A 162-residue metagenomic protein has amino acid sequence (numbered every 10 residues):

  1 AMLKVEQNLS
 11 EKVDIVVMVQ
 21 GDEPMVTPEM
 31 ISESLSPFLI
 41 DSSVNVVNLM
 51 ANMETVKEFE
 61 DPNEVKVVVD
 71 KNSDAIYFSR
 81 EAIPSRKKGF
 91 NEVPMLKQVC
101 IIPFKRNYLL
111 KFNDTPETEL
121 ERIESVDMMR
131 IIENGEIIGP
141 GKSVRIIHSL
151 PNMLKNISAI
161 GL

Functional and structural regions predicted by a protein language model:
A1-S36: Short phosphate-binding loop-to-helix
V5, V68-D70, P151: Short beta-strand-to-turn element immediately C-terminal to the catalytic PLP-Schiff-base lysine in fold type I
E6-L9, E64-V67, S158-A159: Short, hinge-like loop/turn segments at secondary-structure boundaries
E11-V13, D41-V44, E136: Short, high-confidence coil segments that cap the C-terminus of an alpha-helix and link into the following beta-strand
V16-V19, V47-L49, F112, G139-S143: Short beta-strands and strand-loop turn motifs
V26-E117: Conserved core of the sugar-phosphate nucleotidyltransferase
V93-L162: Conserved alpha/beta core of the MobA/IspD/sugar-nucleotide pyrophosphorylase nucleotidyltransferase superfamily
